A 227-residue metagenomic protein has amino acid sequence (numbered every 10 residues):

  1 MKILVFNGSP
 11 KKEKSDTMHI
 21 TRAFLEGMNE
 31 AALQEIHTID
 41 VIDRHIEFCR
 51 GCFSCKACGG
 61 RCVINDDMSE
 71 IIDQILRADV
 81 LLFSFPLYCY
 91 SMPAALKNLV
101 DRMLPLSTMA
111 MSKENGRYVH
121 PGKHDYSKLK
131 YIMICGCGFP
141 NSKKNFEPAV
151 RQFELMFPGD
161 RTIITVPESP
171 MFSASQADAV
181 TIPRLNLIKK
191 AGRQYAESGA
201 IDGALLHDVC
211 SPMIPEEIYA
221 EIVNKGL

Functional and structural regions predicted by a protein language model:
M1-T108, I182-L227: N-terminal beta1-alpha1-beta2 submodule of the flavodoxin-like/Rossmannoid cofactor-binding fold
D40-I42, C135, P167: Residues at the C-termini of beta-strands that transition into short coil/loop
T108-D160: Short, glycine-/small-residue-rich phosphate/pyrophosphate-handling segment
R161-E168: Beta-strand-loop-alpha "switch" segments that mediate conformational coupling across diverse proteins
P170-S175: A short acidic, helix-capping loop that chelates divalent metal ions and anchors anionic groups
A179: SDR active-site lid
